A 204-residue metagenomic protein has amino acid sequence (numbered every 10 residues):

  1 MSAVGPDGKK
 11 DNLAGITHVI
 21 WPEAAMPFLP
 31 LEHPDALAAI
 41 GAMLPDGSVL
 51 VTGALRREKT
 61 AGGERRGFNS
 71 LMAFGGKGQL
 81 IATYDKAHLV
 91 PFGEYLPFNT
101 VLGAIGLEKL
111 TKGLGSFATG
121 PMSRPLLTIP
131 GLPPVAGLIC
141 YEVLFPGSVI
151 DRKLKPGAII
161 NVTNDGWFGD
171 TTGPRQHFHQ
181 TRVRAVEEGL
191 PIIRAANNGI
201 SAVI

Functional and structural regions predicted by a protein language model:
M1-I204: Enzyme catalytic cores with a strong preference for nitrogen-chemistry domains
